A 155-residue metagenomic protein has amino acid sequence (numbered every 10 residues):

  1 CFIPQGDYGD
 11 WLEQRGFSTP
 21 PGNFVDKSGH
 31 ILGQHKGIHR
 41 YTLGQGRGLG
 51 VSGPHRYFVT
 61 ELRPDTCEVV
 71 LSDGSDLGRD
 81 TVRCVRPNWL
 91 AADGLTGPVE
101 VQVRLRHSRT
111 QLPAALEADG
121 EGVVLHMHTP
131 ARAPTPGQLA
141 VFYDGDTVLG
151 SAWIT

Functional and structural regions predicted by a protein language model:
C1-V148, T155: Nucleotide-activated chemistry modules centered on ATP-dependent adenylation/adenylyltransferase
